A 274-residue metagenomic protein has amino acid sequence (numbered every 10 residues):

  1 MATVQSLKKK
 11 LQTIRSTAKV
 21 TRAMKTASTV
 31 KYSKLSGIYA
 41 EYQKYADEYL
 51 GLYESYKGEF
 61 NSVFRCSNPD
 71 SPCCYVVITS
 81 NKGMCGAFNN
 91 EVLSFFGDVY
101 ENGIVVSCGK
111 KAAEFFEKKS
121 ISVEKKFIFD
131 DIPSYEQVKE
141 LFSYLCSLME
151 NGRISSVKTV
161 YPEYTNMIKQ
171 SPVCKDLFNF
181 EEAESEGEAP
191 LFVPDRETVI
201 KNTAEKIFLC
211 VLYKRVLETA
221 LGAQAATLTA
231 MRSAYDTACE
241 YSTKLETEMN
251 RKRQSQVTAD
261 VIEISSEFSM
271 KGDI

Functional and structural regions predicted by a protein language model:
M1-I274: C-terminal beta-strand-loop-alpha-helix "lid" module of Rossmann-like NAD(P)-dependent dehydrogenases
